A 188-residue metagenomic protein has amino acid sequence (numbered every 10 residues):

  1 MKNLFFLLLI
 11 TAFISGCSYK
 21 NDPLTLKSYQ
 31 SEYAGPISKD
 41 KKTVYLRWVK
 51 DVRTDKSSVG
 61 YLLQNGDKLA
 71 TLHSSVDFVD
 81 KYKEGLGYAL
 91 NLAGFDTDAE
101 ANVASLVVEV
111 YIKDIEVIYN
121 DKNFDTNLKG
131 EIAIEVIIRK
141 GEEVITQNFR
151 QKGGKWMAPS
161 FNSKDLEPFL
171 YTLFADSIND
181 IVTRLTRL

Functional and structural regions predicted by a protein language model:
M1-C17: Sec-dependent bacterial lipoprotein signal peptides
C17-D80, L185-L188: A structural "domain/chain start" motif
S18-Y29, A93-T146, K155-P159: Surface-exposed short loop/turn segments
W48-T54, Y111-V117, R150-K152: Generic short beta-strand segments
N65-D77, E143-T183, R187: Short secondary-structure boundary motifs at beta->alpha junctions and helix caps
K68-D98: Mid-chain, structured segments of secreted extracytoplasmic proteins
G85-D96, I118, D176, D180-L188: Structured segments of extracytoplasmic/periplasmic soluble domains in secreted or envelope-associated proteins
